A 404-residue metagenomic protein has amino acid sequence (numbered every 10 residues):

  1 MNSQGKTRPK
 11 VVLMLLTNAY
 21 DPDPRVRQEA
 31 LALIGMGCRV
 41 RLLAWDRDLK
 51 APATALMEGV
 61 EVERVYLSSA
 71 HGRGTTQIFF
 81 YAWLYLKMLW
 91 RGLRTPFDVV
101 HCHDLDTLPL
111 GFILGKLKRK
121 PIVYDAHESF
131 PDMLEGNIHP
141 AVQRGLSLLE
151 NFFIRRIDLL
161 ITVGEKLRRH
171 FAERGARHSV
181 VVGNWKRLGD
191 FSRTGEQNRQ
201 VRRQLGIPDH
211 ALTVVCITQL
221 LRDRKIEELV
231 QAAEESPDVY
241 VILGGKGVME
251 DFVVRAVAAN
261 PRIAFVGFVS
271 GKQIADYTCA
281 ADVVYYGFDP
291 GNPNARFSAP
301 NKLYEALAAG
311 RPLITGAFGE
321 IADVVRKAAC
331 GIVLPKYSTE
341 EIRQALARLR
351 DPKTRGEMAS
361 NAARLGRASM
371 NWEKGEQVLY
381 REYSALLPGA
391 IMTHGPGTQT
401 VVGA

Functional and structural regions predicted by a protein language model:
V12-L15, P208-E234, I242: Conserved donor-binding/catalytic core segment of Leloir-type glycosyltransferases
A53-A55, A141-R144, S192-I207, G397: A short helix/loop element that forms part of the nucleotide-sugar donor recognition site in Leloir-type
L86-R94, P109, I113-L117, F130 (+2 more regions): Membrane-proximal helix-turn-helix segments that form the acceptor-binding/catalytic region of lipid-linked
K166, W185: Carbohydrate-associated surface elements
R203, T354-S369: A short, well-ordered alpha-helix in the C-terminal region of glycosyltransferases
D251-T278: Nucleotide-activated donor-binding/catalytic signature segment of Leloir-type glycosyltransferases, i.e., the conserved
V283-Y286, E305-G316: Short hydrophobic beta-strand element within catalytic cores of glycosyltransferases and related nucleotide-activated
K327-A328, I332-T339, A347-K353: Conserved acidic donor-binding segment of nucleotide-sugar-dependent glycosyltransferases
